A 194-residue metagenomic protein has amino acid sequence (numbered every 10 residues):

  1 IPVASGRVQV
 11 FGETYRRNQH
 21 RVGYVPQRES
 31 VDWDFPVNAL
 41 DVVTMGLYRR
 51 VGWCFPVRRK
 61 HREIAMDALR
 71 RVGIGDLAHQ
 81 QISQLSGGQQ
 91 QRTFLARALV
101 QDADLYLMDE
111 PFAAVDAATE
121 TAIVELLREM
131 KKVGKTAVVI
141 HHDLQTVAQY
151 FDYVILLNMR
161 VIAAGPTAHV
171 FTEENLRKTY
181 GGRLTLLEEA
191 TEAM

Functional and structural regions predicted by a protein language model:
S5-N18: Conserved ABC transporter NBD signature motif
T44, R58-L77: Conserved ABC ATPase "signature" region
Q81-L85, Q89: Conserved ABC ATPase signature
Y106-D109: Catalytic Walker B motif of ABC-type/P-loop ATPase nucleotide-binding domains
A117-T119: Helix N-cap at the start of a conserved alpha-helix in ABC-type nucleotide-binding domains
H141-H142: H-loop/switch region of ABC-family ATPase nucleotide-binding domains
V154-T167: H-loop (His-switch) and adjacent beta-strand-loop-beta switch element of ABC-type ATPase nucleotide-binding domains
